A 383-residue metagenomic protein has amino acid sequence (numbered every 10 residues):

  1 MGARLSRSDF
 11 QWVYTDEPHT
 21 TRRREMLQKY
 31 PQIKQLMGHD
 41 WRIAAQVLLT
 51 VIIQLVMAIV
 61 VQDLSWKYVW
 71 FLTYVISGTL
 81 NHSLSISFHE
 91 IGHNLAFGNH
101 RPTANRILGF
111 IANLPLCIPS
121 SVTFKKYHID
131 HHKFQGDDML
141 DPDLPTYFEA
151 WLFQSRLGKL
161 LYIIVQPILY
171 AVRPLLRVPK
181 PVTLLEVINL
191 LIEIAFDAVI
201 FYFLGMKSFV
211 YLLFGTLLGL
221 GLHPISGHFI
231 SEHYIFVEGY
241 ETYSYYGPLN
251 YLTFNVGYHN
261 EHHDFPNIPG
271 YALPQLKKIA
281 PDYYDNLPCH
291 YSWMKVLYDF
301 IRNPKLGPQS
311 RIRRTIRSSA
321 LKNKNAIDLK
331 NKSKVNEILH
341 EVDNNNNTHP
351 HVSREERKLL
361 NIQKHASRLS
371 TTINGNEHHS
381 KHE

Functional and structural regions predicted by a protein language model:
M1-G78, F110, L114-Y211, Y271 (+1 more regions): Non-catalytic, topology-defining segments of multipass membrane proteins
E25-Q28, T103-I107, G221, I225 (+2 more regions): Generic alpha-helical secondary structure signal
I43, Y74, N81-H82, L185 (+4 more regions): Alpha-helical hydrophobic/aromatic positions enriched in membrane-embedded helices and signal peptides
G78-F88, S120-V122, P167-A171, L212-E238 (+1 more regions): Transmembrane alpha-helical segments that form the membrane-embedded catalytic/substrate-channel core of multi-pass
N81-G98, P102, T123-G136, Y234-I235 (+1 more regions): Acidic (Asp/Glu-rich) catalytic motifs at the cytosolic membrane interface
R106-I111, Y240-F254: Membrane-cytosol interface motif
D138, E238-G239: A short beta-to-alpha transition loop/helix N-cap that caps and shapes the active-site region
H223, Y258, G270-L273, K277: Short amphipathic alpha-helical surface patches that serve as generic macromolecular interface elements
